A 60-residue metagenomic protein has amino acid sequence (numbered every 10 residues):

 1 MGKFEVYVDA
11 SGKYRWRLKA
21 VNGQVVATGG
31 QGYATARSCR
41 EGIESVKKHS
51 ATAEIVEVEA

Functional and structural regions predicted by a protein language model:
M1-R15, K19-V21, A27-G29, S45-E59: Short N-terminal "domain-start" leader segments that mark the transition from disordered tails or signal peptides into
V25-Y33, S38, G42: Amphipathic, hydrophobic secondary-structure cores in small proteins
